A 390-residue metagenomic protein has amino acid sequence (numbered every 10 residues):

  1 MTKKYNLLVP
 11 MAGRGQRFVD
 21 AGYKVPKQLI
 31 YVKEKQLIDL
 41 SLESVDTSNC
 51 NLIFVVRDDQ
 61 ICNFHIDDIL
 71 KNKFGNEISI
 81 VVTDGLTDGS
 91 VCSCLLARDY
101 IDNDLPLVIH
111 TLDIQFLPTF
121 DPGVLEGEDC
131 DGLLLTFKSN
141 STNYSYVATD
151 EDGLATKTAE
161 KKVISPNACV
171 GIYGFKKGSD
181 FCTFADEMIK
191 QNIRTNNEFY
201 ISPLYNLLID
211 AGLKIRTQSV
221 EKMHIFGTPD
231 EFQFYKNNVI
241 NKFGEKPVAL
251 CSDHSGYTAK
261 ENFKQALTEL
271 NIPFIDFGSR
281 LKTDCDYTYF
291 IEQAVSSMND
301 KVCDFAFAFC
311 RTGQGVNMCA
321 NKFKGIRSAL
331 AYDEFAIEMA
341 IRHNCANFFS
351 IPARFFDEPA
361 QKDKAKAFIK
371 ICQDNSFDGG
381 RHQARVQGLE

Functional and structural regions predicted by a protein language model:
T2-L7, C169-G244: Conserved alpha/beta core of the MobA/IspD/sugar-nucleotide pyrophosphorylase nucleotidyltransferase superfamily
T2-V9, R17-V19, Y23, I30-Y31 (+1 more regions): Conserved N-terminal catalytic core of the sugar/cofactor nucleotidyltransferase
D104-Q115: Short beta-strand-to-loop acidic/aromatic patch adjacent to the donor-nucleotide binding site
F116-N192: Conserved core of the sugar-phosphate nucleotidyltransferase
A249-E269: Glycine-rich phosphate/diphosphate-binding loop of Rossmann-like nucleotide-binding domains
C251, S255-T258, E334-E390: C-terminal binding/interaction regions
P273-D284: A short beta-strand-loop structural module common to alpha/beta enzyme folds
Q293-A329: Helix-adjacent hinge/juxtasegments
